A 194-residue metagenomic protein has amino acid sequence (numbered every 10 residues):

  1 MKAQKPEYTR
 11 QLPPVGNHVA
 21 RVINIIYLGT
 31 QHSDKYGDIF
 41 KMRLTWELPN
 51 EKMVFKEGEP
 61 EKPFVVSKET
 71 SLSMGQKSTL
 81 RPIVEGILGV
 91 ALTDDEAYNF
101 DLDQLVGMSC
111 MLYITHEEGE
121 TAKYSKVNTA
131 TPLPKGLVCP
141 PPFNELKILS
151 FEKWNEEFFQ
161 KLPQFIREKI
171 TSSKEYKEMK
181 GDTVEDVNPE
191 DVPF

Functional and structural regions predicted by a protein language model:
M1-F194: Short beta-rich binding modules
